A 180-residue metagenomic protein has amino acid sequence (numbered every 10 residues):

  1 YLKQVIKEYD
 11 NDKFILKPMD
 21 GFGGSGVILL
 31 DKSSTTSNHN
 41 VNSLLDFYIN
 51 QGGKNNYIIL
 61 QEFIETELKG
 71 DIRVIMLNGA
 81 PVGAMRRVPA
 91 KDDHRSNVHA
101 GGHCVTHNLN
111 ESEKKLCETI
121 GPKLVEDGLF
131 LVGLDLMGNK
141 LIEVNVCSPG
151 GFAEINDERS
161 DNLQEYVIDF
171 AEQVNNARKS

Functional and structural regions predicted by a protein language model:
Y1: Short acidic active-site motifs
I6-I15, M19-L116, I120, L124: Phosphate-binding site of ATP-dependent enzymes
A90-H94, N108-S180: ATP-dependent carboxylate activation and anion-phosphoryl transfer catalytic cores that bind Mg-ATP to form
